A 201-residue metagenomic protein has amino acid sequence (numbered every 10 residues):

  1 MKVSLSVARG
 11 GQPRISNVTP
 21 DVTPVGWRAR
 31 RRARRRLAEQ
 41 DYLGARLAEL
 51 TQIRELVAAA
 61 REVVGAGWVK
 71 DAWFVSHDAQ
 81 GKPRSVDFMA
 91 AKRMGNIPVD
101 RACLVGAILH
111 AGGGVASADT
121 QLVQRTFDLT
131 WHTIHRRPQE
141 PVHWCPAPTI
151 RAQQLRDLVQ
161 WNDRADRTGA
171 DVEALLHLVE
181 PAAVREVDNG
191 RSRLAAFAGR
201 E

Functional and structural regions predicted by a protein language model:
M1-E201: Domain-length accessory/inserted modules outside core catalytic folds
